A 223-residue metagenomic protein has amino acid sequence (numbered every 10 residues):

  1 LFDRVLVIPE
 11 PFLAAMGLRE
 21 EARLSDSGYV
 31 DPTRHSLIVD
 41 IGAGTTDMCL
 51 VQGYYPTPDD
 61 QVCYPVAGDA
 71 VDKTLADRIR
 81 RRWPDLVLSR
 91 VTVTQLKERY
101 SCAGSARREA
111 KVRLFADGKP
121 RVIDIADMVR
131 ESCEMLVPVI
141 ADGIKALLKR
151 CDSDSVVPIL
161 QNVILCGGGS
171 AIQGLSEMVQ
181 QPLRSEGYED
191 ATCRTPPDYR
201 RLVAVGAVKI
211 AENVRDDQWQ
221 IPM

Functional and structural regions predicted by a protein language model:
L1-I38, V51-V137, K145-V163, S170-D198 (+2 more regions): Nucleotide/phosphate-binding catalytic cleft detector across ATP-hydrolyzing and phosphate-transferring enzymes
A43-C49: Short glycine/serine/threonine-rich phosphate/pyrophosphate-binding segments that cradle anionic phosphate groups
D142: Periplasmic peptidoglycan-binding/anchoring modules of Gram-negative envelope and division proteins
